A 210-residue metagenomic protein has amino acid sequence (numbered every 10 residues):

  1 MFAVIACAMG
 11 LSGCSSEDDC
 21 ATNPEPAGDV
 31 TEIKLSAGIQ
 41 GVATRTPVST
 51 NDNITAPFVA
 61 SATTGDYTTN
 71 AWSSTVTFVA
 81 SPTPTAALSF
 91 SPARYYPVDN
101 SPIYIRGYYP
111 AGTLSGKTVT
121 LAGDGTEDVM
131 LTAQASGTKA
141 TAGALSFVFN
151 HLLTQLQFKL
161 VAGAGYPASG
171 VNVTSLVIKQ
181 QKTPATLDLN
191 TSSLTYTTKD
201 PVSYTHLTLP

Functional and structural regions predicted by a protein language model:
M1-L207: Sec-type signal peptide cleavage vicinity
